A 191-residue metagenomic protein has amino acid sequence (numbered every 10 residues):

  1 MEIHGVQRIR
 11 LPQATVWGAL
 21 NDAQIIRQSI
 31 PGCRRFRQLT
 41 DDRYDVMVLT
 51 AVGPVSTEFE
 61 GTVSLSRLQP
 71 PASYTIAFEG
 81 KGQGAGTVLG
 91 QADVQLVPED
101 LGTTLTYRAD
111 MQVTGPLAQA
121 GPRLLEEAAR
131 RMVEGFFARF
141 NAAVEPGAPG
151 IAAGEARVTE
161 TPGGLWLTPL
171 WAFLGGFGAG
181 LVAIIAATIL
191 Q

Functional and structural regions predicted by a protein language model:
M1-D45, A51, F173-Q191: Hydrophobic ligand-binding cavity/cleft-lining segments
I3-H4, E58-T62, T87-A92: Short, surface-exposed coil-to-beta transition loops
V16-L20, I26, L65, Y107 (+1 more regions): Hydrophobic pocket/interface hotspot
G32, T62-S64, Q95: Residues located in well-ordered beta-strands
Q38-E79: Glycine-rich portal/gate segments that line the openings of hydrophobic small-molecule binding cavities
R67, T75, G80-E127: Beta-strand/loop substructures that line and gate deep hydrophobic ligand-binding cavities in soluble
D100, D110-Q191: Terminal "cap-and-tail" regions of soluble proteins that handle hydrophobic small molecules
